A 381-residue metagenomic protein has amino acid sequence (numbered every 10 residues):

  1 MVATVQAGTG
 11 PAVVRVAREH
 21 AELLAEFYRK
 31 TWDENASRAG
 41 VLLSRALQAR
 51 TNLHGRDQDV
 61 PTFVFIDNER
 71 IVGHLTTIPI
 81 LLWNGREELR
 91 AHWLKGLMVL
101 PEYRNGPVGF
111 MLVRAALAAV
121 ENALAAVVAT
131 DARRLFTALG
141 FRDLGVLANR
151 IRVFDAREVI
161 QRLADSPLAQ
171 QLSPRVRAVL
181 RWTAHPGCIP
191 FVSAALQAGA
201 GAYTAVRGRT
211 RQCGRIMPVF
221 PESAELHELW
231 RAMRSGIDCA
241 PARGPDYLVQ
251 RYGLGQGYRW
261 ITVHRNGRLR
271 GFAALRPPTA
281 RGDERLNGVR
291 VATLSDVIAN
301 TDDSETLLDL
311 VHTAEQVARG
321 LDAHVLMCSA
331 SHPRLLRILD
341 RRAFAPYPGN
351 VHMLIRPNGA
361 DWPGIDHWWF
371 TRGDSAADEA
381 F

Functional and structural regions predicted by a protein language model:
V2-T4, A123-T204, R251, R265 (+1 more regions): Active-site/acyl-donor-binding loops of N-acyltransferases
P11-L97, C213-I298: A conserved beta-strand-loop-helix scaffold within acyl/acetyltransferase catalytic domains
L43-L47, A116, A125-R133: Short, glycine/charge-rich beta-strand/loop segments that flank catalytic centers and engage negatively charged groups
V60, V120-E121, Y258, G320-H324: Short, high-confidence coil segments that cap the C-terminus of an alpha-helix and link into the following beta-strand
L75, K95-M98, G109-L117, R133-T137: Short, well-ordered alpha-helical packing segments
P79-L81, M98-P101, V120, G140: Generic hydrophobic/packing signal
V99-A118, S304-Q316: Conserved acetyl-CoA-binding loop-helix of GNAT-fold acetyltransferases
I151-I160, S193-M233, A242: Short linear elements at protein peripheries
